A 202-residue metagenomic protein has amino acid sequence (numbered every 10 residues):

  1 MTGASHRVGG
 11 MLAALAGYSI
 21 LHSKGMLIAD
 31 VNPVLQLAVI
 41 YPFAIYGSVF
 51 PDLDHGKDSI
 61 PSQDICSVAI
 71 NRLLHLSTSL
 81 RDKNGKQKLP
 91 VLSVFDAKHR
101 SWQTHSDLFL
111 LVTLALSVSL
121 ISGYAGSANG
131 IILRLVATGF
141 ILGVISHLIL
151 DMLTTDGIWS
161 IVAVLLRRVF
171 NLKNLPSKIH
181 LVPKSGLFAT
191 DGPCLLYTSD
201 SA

Functional and structural regions predicted by a protein language model:
G3-S19: The first (N-terminal) embedded transmembrane alpha-helix
H6, P51, H105, H147: Divalent metal-coordination and catalytic microenvironments
G9-A14, H105-V118, L195-L196: Core segments of transmembrane alpha-helices that mediate helix-helix packing or line hydrophobic substrate/ligand
V34-P42, N129-I145: Interfacial segments of alpha-helical transmembrane regions
F43-S59, L148-T154: Hydrophobic alpha-helical membrane-embedded segments
I65-W102, S177-G192: Juxtamembrane helix-capping/reentrant segments at transmembrane boundaries
S160-L175: Post-HEXXH active-site segment of zinc metalloproteases
Y197-A202: Conserved small/polar residues in nucleotide/adenosyl-binding loops
